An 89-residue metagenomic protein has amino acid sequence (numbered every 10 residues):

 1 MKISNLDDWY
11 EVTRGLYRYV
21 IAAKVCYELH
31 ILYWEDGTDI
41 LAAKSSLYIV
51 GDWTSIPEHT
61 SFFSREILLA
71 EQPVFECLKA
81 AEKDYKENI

Functional and structural regions predicted by a protein language model:
M1, I21, V25, Y33 (+2 more regions): Intrinsic low-complexity, intrinsically disordered segments enriched in polar/basic residues
M1-C26: Negatively charged, low-complexity tracts enriched in Asp/Glu with abundant Ser/Thr
S4, H30-W34, A70: A structural detector for beta-sheet-dominated domains
R18-Y19, E28-H30, A43-S45, A81-D84: Polar/charged side chains located within well-ordered beta-strands of beta-rich proteins
Y19-V20, D39-I40, I67, C77-L78: Short, intrinsically disordered, low-complexity terminal segments
Y27-L29, E35-S64: Short aromatic-glycine-(Arg/Gly/Cys) micro-motifs in beta-strand/loop hairpins
I49-I89: Mixed-charge, Lys/Arg-enriched low-complexity segments
